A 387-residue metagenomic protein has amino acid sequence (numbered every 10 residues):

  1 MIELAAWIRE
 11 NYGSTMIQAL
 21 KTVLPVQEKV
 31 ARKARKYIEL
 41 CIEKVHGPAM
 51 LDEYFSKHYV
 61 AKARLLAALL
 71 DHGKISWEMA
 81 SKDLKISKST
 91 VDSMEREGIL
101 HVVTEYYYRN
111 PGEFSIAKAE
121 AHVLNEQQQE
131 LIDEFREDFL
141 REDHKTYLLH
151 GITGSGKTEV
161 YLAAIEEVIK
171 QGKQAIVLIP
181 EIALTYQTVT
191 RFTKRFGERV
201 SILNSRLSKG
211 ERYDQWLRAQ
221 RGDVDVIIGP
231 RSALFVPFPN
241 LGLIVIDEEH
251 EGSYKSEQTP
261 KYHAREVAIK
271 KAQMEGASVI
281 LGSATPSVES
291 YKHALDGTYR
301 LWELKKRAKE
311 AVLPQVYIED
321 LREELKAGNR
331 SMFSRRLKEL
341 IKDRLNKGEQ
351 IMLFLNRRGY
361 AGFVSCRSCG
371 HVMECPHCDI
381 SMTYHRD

Functional and structural regions predicted by a protein language model:
M1-S283, S290, L295-A311, N346: Accessory, non-ATPase domains that flank or precede helicase/AAA+ motor cores in DNA-metabolism machines
I38-I42, V316, M382: Generic structural motif
Y147, V364, M373: Cys/His-enriched microdomains
K270-R367: Conserved interdomain linker/interface between the two RecA-like ATPase lobes of SF2 helicase motors
C366, C375-C378: Short cysteine-rich clusters marking metal-coordination/redox-active sites
C369, S381: Cysteine-cluster motifs in flexible loop/terminal segments that predominantly coordinate metals
E374, T383: Short functional micro-motifs and their immediate structural scaffolds
R386: Cys/His-clustered metal-coordination modules, chiefly Zn-binding fingers
